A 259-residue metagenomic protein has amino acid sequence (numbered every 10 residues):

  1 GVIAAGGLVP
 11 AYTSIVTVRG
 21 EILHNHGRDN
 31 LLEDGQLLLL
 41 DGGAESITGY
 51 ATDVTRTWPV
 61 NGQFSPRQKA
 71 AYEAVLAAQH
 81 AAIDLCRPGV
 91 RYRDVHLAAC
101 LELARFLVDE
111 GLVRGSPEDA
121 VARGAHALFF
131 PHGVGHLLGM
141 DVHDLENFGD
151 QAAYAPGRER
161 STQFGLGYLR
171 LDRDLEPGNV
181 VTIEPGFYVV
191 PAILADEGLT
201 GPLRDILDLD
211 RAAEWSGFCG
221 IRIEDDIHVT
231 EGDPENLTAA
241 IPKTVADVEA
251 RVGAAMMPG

Functional and structural regions predicted by a protein language model:
G1-G259: Active-site neighborhoods and metal-handling regions in enzymes and metal-associated proteins
